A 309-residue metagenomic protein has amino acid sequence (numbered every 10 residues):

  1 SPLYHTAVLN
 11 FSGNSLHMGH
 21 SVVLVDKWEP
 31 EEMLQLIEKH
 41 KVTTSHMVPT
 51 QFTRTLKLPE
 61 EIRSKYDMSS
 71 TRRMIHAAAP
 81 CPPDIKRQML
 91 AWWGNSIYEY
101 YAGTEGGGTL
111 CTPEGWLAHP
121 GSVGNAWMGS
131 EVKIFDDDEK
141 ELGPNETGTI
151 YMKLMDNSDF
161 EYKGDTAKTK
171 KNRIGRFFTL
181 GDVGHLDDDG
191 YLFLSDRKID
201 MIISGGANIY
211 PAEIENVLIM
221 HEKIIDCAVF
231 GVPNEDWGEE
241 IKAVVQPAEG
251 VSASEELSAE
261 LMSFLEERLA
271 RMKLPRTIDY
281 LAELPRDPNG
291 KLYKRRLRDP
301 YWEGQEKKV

Functional and structural regions predicted by a protein language model:
Y4-T43, L58: Conserved AMP-binding/adenylation subdomain of ANL enzymes
H17-H20, V42-M47, L56-H119, E131 (+1 more regions): Gly/Ser/Thr-rich phosphate-binding loop
G19, A78, A102, G124 (+3 more regions): Conserved G/P- and acidic residue-centered "switch" motifs that form tight phosphate/ATP-binding loops in soluble
Q35-E38, S45-V48, D138-E141, F160-E161 (+5 more regions): AMP-binding/adenylate-forming catalytic core of the ANL superfamily
Y98-E105, T109, G124-A126, F230-P233 (+1 more regions): Beta-strand->loop->alpha-helix junctions that form or flank phosphate-binding loops in nucleotide-handling enzymes
G121-A126, N172-R176: Short Gly/Pro-enriched turn/cap motifs at secondary-structure boundaries
P144-S158, F177, V183-G184: AMP-binding/adenylate-forming core of the ANL superfamily
D299-V309: Acidic/polar alpha-helix N-cap and adjacent early helical turns within long charge-rich amphipathic helices/linkers
